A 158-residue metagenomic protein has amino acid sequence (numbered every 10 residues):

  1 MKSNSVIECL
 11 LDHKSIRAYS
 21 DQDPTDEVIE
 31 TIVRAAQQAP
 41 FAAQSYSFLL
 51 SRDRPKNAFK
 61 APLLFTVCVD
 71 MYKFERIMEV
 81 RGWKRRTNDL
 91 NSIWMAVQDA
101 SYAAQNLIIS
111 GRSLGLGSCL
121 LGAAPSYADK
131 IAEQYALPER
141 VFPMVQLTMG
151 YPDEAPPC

Functional and structural regions predicted by a protein language model:
M1-K84: N-terminal amphipathic, basic helical "cap/leader" segment at the start of enzyme domains
I32-A36, F65, R85-Q134: Small-aliphatic-rich amphipathic alpha-helix that forms the alpha element of a beta-alpha
F41, M78-R81, W94-S101, G150-D153: Short C-terminal domain-edge/linker segments immediately following a structured domain
A43, A58-P62, D89-L90, S113 (+1 more regions): Short connector loops at helix/strand junctions that flank enzyme active sites, especially segments positioning acidic
K56-N57, S110, Y135-E139: Short, conserved, surface-exposed binding loops centered on an aromatic residue
L121-C158: A contiguous pocket-lining binding segment that forms or flanks enzyme active sites
